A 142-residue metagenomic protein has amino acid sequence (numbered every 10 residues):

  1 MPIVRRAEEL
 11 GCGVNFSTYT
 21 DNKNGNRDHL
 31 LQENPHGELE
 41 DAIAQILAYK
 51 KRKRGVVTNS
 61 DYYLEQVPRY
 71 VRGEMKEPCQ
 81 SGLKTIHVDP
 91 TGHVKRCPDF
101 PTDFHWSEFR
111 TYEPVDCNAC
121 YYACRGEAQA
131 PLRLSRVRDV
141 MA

Functional and structural regions predicted by a protein language model:
M1-G82, P90: Radical SAM enzyme [4Fe-4S]-AdoMet core and its adjacent flexible, acidic and glycine-rich loops/tails across
R69, E74-Q80, H87, T91-A142: Flexible mid-to-C-terminal extensions adjoining Fe-S/redox cofactors in radical SAM and related proteins
